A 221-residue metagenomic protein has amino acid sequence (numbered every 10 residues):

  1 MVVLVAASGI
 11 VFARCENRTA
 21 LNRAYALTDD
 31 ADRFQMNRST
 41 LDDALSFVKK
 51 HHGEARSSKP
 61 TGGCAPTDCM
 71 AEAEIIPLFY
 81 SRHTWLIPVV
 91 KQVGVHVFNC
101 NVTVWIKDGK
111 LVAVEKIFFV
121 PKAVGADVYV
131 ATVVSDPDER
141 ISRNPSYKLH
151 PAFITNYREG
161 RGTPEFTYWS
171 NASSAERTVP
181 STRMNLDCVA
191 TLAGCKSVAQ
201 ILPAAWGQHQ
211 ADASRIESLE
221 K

Functional and structural regions predicted by a protein language model:
M1-F12: Hydrophobic membrane-insertion alpha-helices, especially the h-region of bacterial N-terminal signal peptides
V11-D30: Ser/Thr/Pro/Gly-rich low-complexity linker/stalk segments immediately outside membranes or between
Q35-R56: Amphipathic alpha-helical segments
R56-C64: A short, aromatic/hydrophobic, helix- or strand-capping loop or linear motif that either lines the entrance/gate
A65-K116: Structured, soluble extracytoplasmic/luminal domains of envelope-associated proteins
H96-K221: Non-cytosolic coordination micro-motifs
